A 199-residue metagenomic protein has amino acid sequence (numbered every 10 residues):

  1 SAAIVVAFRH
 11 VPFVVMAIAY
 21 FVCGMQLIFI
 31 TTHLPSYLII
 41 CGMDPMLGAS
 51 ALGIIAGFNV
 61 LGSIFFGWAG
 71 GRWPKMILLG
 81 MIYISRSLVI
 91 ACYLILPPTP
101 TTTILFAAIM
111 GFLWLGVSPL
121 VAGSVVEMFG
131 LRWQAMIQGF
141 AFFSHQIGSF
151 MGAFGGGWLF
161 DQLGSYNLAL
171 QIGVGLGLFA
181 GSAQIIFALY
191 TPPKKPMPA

Functional and structural regions predicted by a protein language model:
H10-F66: Extracytoplasmic gate region of multi-pass secondary transporters
P45-M46, L131-A141: Loop-to-transmembrane helix entry/capping segments in MFS-fold secondary transporters and related SLC/MFSD carriers
S63-P74, F160-D161: Helix-to-loop junctions at the C-terminal end of transmembrane segments in multipass secondary transporters
I77-C92: Structural signature of the two symmetry-related core transmembrane helices
T102-G116: Hydrophobic core of transmembrane alpha-helices in multi-pass small-molecule transporters, especially MFS/SLC-type
G116-F129: Intracellular juxtamembrane helix-capping segments at the cytosolic ends of symmetry-related transmembrane helices
W158-L176: A membrane-interface helix-boundary motif in multi-pass transporters
V174-A199: Multi-pass alpha-helical transporter architecture, strongest for 12-TM Major Facilitator/SLC carriers used
